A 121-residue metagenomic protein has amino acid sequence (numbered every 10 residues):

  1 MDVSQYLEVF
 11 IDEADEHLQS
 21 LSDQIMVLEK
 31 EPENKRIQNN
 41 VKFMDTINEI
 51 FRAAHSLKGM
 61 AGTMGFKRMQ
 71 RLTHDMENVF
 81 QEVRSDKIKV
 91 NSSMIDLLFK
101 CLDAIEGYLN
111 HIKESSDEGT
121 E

Functional and structural regions predicted by a protein language model:
M1-E121: N-terminal assembly/transducer modules of large multi-domain enzymes, emphasizing dimerization/partner-binding
